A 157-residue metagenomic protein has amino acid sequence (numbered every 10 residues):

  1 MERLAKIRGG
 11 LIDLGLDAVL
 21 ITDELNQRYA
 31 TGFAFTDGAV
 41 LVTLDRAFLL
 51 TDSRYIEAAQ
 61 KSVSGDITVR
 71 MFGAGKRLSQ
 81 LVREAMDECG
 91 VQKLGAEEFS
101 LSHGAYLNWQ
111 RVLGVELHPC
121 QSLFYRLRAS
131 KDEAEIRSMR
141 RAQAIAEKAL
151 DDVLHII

Functional and structural regions predicted by a protein language model:
M1-E84, A142-A149: N-terminal accessory/capping or targeting/presequence segment of soluble
L4, D45, R77-I157: Flexible, acidic/His-enriched mid-domain "rim/lid" segments that flank
